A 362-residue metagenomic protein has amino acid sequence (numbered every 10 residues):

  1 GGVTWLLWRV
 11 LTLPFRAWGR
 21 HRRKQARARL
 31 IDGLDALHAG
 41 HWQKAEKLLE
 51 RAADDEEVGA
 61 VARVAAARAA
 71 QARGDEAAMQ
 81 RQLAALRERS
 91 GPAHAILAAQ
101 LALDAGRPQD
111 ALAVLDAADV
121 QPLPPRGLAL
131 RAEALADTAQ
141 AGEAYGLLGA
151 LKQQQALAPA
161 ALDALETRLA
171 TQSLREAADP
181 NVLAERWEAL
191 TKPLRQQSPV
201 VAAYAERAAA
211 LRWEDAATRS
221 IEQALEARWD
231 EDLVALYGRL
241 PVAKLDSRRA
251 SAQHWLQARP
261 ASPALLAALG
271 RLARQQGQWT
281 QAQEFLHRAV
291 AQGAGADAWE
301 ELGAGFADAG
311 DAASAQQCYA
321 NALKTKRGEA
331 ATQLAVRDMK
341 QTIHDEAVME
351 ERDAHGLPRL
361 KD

Functional and structural regions predicted by a protein language model:
G1-R23: Transmembrane alpha-helices and immediately adjacent membrane-cytoplasm interface residues in multi-pass integral
R22-V58, A65, L97, L101 (+3 more regions): Alpha-helical segment of the N-proximal tetratricopeptide repeat
A39, R73, A105, T138 (+5 more regions): Structural motif corresponding to the intra-repeat A-B loop/turn of tetratricopeptide repeats
W42-Q43, E76, P108, A141 (+6 more regions): TPR-repeat structural position
A67-R68, Q80, A84-E88, P92-A102 (+2 more regions): Alpha-helical adaptor scaffolds
R87-G91, D119-P125, E133-L157, T218-E231 (+2 more regions): TPR/TPR-like (Sel1-like) alpha-helical repeat modules
